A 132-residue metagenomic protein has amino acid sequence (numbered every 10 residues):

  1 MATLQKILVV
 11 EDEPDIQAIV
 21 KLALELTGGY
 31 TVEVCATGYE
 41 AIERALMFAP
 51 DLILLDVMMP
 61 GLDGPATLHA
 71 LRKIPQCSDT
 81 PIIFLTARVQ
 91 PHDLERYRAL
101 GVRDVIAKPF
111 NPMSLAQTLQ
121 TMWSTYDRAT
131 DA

Functional and structural regions predicted by a protein language model:
E11: Conserved acidic carboxylate
P14-E33: Two-component/phosphorelay signaling modules centered on CheY-like receiver
V34-L52, H69: Acidic, metal-coordinating helix/loop segments flanking the phosphotransfer/catalytic sites of two-component signaling
M59: Receiver (REC) domain active-site loop signature in two-component systems and cognate sites in sensor histidine kinases
R103: Short, glycine/charged-rich "phosphate-handling" switch motifs in NTP-dependent and phosphotransfer domains
F110-L119: C-terminal output helix
